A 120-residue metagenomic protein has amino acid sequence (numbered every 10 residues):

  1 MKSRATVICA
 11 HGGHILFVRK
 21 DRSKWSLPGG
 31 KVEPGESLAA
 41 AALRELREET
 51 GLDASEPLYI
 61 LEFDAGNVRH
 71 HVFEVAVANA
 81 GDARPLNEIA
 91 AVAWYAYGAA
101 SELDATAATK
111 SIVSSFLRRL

Functional and structural regions predicted by a protein language model:
M1-I15: Conserved N-terminal beta-strand and adjoining loop/helix that marks the start of the Nudix/MutT-like hydrolase domain
G13, G30, R44, Y95-G98: Structural detector for helix-capping/boundary residues
G13-I15, R22-K24, E33, G66-V68 (+1 more regions): Short, charged/polar surface micro-motifs in flexible loops or helix N-caps
V18, I60-E62: Residue-level detector of high-confidence beta-strand sites
K24-L27, V92: A short local loop/turn or secondary-structure capping micro-motif enriched for an aromatic residue
L27-I60: The catalytic Nudix box helix
F63-A99, A108-L120: Active-site-adjacent beta-strand/loop module that shapes the phosphate/pyrophosphate-binding cleft
